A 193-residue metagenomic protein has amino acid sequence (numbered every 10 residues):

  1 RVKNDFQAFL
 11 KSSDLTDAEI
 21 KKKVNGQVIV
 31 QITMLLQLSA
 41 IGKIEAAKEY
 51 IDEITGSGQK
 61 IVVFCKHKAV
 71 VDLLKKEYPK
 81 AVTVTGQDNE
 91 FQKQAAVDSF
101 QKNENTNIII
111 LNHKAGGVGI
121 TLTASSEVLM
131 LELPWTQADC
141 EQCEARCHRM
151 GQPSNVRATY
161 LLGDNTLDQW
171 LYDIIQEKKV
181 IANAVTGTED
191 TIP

Functional and structural regions predicted by a protein language model:
R1-K60, C65-A69, L73-E77, Y172 (+1 more regions): Interdomain linker/hinge connecting the two RecA-like lobes of the SF2 helicase core
E45, D72, K76, Q94 (+4 more regions): Alpha-helical elements of the RecA-like P-loop NTPase motor core of helicases
K60-F64, D72, Y78-G116, D139: Conserved helicase ATPase core of P-loop NTP-dependent helicases/translocases
F64, L111-N112, M130-E132, L161-L162: Conserved beta-strand segments of the P-loop GTPase G domain that flank and frequently precede/overlap
H67-V70, D88-E90, A115-G116, P134-T136 (+2 more regions): Short, solvent-exposed loop/turn segments at secondary-structure junctions
I109, V128-L129, C147: Short, well-ordered beta-strand core segments
I120-L133, V156-Y160: A short beta-strand element within the Helicase C-terminal
W135-P193: A conserved SF2-helicase RecA2
